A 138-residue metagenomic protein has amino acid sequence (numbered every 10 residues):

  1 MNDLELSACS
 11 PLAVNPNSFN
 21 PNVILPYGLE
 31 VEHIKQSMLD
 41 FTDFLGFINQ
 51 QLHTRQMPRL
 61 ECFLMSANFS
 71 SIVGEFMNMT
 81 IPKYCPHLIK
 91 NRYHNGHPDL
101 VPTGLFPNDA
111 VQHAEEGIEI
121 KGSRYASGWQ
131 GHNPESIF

Functional and structural regions predicted by a protein language model:
M1-G28: Nuclease-adjacent, charged terminal/linker segments that flank catalytic cores
N20-I48: N-terminal hydrophobic or amphipathic helices/low-complexity stretches enriched in small/hydrophobic/Pro/Gly
H33-S37, I48-R92: Acidic-basic catalytic patches of nuclease active cores, encompassing PD-(D/E)XK and other metal-cofactor nuclease
P86-L88, L105-N108, Y125: Short beta-turn/strand-loop junction motif enriched in small, turn-promoting residues
H94-N108: Beta-rich nucleic-acid/ligand-interaction surfaces
L100-P102, E116-G122: Conserved catalytic cores of phosphodiester-cleaving nucleases, focusing on short active-site segments
N108-G117: Short acidic, low-complexity segments enriched in Ser/Thr/Gly/Pro
G122-F138: Catalytic cores of nucleic-acid endonucleases
